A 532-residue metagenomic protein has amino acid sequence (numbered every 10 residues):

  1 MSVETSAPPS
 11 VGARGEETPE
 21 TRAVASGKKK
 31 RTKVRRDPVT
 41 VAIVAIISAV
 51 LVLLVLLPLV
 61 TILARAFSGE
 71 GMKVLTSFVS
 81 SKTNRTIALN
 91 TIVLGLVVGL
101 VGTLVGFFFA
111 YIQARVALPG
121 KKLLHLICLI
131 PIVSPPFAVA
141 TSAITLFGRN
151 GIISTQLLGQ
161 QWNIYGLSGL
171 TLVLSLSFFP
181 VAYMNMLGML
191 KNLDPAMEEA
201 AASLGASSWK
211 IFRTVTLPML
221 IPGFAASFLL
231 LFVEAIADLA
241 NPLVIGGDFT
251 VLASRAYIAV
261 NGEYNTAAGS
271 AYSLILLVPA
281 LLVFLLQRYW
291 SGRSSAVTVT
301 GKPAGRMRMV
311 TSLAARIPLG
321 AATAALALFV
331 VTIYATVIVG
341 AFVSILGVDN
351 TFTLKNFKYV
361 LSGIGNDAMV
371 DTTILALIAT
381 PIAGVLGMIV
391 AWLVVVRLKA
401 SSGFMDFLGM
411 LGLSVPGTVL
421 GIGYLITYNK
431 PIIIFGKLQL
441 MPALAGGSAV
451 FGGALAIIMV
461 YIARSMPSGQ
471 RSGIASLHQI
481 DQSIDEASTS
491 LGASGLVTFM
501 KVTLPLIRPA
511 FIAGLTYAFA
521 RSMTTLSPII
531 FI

Functional and structural regions predicted by a protein language model:
M1-I47, Q287-A325, A400: Transmembrane alpha-helical segments of polytopic membrane transport and secretion proteins
K29-V34, M72-T76, R85, G120-L123 (+12 more regions): Membrane-interfacial helix termini and adjacent extracytoplasmic/periplasmic loops of multi-pass transporters
K30-V41, I62-L100, R115-V116, K121 (+7 more regions): Periplasmic/extracellular loop-to-transmembrane helix junction in inner-membrane transport proteins
V39-L54, P58-L59, T76, K82-G292 (+3 more regions): Hydrophobic alpha-helical bundles that form the membrane domains of multi-pass transporters
T40-A49, P58, K82-L94, I153-V181 (+6 more regions): Loop-to-helix entry region at the N-terminal start of transmembrane alpha-helices in multi-pass membrane transporters
L51-S68, A140-G151, S177, G188 (+10 more regions): A structural signal for multi-pass alpha-helical bundles of membrane permease subunits that mediate small-molecule
I112-A143, E198, P222, S312-A321 (+2 more regions): Cytoplasmic-entry segments and transmembrane alpha-helices of multi-pass inner-membrane transporters
G205, V330-Y334, K358-I532: C-terminal structured domain segments across diverse proteins
